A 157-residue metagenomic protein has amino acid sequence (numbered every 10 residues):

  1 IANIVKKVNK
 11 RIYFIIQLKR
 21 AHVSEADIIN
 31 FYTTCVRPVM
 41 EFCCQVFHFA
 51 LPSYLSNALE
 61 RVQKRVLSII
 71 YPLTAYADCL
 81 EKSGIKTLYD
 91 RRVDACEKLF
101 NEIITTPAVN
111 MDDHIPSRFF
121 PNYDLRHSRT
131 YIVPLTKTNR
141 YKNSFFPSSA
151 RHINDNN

Functional and structural regions predicted by a protein language model:
I1-N157: Hydrophobic/basic alpha-helical segments
